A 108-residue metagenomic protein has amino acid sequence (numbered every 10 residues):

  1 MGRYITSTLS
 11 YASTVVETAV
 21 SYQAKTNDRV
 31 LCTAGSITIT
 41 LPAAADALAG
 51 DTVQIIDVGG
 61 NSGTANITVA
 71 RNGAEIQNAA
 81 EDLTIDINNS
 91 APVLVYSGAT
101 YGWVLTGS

Functional and structural regions predicted by a protein language model:
M1-A70, T100-S108: Exposed extracellular interaction/assembly regions and N-terminal maturation sites
V15, N78, I85-I87: Short solvent-exposed loop/turn micro-motifs enriched in small/polar/acidic residues
L41, A79-D82: Short beta-alpha junctions and helix-cap segments that line functional grooves
D57-G60, E81-T84, Y96-S97: Short, surface-exposed, polar/charged, turn-prone segments marking secondary-structure boundaries
R71-A79: Short edge-strand/loop segments of extracellular domains
I85-S108: Low-complexity acidic/polar repeat-biased segments
